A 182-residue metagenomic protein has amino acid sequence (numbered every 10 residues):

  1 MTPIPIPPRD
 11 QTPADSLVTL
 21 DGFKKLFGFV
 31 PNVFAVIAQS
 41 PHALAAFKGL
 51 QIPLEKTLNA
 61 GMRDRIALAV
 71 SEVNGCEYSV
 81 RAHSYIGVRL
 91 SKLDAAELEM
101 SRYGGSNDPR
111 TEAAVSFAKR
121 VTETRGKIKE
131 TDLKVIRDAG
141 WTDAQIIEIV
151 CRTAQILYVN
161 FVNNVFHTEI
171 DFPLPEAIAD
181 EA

Functional and structural regions predicted by a protein language model:
M1-A182: Hydrophobic alpha-helical segments
